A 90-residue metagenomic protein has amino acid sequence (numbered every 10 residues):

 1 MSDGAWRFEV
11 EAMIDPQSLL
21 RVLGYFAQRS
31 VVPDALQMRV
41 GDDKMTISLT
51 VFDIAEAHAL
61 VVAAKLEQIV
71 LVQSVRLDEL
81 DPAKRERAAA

Functional and structural regions predicted by a protein language model:
M1-A90: A conserved regulatory-domain signal marking ACT and ACT-like small-molecule sensing domains and adjacent regulatory
